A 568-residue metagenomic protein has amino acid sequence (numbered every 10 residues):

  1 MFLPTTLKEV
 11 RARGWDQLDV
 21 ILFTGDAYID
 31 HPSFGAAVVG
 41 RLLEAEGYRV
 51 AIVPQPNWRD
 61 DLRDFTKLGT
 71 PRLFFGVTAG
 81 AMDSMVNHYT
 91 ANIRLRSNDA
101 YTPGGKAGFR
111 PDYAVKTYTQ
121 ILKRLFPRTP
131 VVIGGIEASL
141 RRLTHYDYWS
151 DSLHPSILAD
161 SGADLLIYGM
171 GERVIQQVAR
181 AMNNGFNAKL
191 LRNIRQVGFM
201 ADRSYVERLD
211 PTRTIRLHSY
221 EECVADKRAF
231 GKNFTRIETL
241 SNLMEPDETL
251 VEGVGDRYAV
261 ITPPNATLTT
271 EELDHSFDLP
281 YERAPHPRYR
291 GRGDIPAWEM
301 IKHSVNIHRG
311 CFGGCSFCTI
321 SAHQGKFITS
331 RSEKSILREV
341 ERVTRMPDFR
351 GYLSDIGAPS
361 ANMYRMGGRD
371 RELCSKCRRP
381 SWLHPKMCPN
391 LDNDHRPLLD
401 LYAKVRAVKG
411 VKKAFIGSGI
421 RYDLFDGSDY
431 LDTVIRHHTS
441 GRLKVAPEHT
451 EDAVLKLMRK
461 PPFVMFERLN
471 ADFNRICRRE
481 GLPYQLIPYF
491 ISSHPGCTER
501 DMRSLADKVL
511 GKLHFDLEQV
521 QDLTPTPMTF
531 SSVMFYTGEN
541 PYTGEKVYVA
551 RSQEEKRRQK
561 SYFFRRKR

Functional and structural regions predicted by a protein language model:
M1-Q17, A27, K232-S304: N-terminal [4Fe-4S]-dependent radical SAM core
K8, G35, P54-G255, I261-A266 (+4 more regions): Glycine-rich beta-alpha loop elements in corrinoid/cobalamin-binding modules across cobalamin-dependent enzymes
L18-T24, H31-G69: Nucleic acid-processing catalytic cores of prokaryotic defense/repair systems
L22, V38, I52-V53, W58-D61 (+2 more regions): Conserved SAM/AdoMet-binding glycine-rich loop
F23-Y28, R292-T319, Y352, G357: N-terminal pre-triad scaffold of radical SAM enzymes
D83-N92, L140-R142, E172-Q177, A201-V206 (+7 more regions): Flexible glycine/acidic-rich beta-alpha junction loops that bind and position SAM and/or redox cofactors in anaerobic
D164, S276, C311, I336 (+2 more regions): Conserved, mostly hydrophobic/aromatic
Q324-Y352: Conserved alpha-helical substructure of the radical SAM core
